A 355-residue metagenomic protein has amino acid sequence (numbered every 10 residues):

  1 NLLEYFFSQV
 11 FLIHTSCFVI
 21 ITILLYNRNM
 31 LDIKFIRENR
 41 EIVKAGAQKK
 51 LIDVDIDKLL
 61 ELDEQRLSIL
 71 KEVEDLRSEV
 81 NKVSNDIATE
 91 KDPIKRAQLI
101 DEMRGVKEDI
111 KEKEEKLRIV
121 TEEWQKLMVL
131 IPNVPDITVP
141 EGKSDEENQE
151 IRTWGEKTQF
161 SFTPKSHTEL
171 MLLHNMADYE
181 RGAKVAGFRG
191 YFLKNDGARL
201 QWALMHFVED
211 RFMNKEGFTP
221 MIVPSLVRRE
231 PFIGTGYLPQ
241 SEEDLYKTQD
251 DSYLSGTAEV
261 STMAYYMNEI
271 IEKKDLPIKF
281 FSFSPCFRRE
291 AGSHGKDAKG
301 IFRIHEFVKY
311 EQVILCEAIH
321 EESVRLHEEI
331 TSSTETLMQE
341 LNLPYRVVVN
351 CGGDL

Functional and structural regions predicted by a protein language model:
L2-L3, S8-V10: N-terminal amphipathic/hydrophobic targeting modules at extreme N-termini, encompassing cleavable Sec/SRP-type signal
I20, E64-L67, E108, G190 (+1 more regions): A broad detector of the eukaryotic-type serine/threonine protein kinase catalytic domain
I20-Y26: Short, positively charged and aromatic/hydrophobic N-terminal segments
N27-T158: N-terminal alpha-helical targeting/anchoring segments
T153-L355: TRNA-recognition modules of translation machinery and tRNA-sensing kinases, especially anticodon-binding
